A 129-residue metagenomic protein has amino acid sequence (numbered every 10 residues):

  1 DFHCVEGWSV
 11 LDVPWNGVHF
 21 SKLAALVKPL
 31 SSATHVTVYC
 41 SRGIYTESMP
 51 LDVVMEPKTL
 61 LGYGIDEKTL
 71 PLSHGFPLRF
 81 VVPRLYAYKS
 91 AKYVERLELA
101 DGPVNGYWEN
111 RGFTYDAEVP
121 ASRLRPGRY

Functional and structural regions predicted by a protein language model:
D1-Y129: Structured, non-membrane catalytic/scaffold regions adjacent to prosthetic-group chemistry
